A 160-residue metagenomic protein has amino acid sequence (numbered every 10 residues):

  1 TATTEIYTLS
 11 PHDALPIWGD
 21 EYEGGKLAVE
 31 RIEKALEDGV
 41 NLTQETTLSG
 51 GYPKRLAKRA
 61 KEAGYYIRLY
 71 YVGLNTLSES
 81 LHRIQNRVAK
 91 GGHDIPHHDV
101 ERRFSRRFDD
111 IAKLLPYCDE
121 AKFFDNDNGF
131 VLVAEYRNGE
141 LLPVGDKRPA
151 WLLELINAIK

Functional and structural regions predicted by a protein language model:
T1, T47, D127: Anionic group-transfer/hydrolysis microenvironments
A2-L15: Short, small-residue-biased leader/transition segments that mark boundaries at the very start of proteins
A14, S49, G73-E79, N128-F130: Conserved nucleotide-binding/hydrolysis micro-motifs of P-loop NTPases
P16-Y65, H98: Conserved nucleotide-sensing/catalytic segment adjacent to the nucleotide-binding pocket in NTP-handling enzymes
Q44-E45, L69-G73, F124: Small/polar loops that bind or transfer phosphate-bearing groups
A57-A60, R83-N86, Y136-N138: Short, glycine/charged-enriched secondary-structure capping and boundary segments
Y65-K113: A glycine- and Lys/Arg-enriched "phosphate-lid" helix/loop adjacent to the NTP-binding pocket of small-molecule kinases
L114-K160: NTP-dependent small-molecule kinase module
